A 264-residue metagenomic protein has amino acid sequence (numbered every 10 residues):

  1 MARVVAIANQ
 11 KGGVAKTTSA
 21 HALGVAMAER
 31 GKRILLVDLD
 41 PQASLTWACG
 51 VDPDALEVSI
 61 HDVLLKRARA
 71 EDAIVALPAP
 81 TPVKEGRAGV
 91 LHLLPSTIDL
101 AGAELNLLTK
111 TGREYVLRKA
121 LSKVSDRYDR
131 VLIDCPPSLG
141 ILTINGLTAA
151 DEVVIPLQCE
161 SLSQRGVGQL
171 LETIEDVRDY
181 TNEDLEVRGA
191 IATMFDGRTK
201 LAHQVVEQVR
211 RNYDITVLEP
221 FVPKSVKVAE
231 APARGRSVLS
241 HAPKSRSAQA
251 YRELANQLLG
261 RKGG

Functional and structural regions predicted by a protein language model:
M1-G264: P-loop NTP-binding core
